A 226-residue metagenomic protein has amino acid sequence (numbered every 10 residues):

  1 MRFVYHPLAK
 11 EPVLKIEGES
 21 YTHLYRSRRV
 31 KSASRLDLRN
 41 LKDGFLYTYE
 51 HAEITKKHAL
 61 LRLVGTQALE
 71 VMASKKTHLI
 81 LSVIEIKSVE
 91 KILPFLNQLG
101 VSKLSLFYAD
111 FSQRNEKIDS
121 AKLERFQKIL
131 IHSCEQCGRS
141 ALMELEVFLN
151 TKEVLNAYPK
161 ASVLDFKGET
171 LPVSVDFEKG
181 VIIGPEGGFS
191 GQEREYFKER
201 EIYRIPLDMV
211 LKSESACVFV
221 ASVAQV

Functional and structural regions predicted by a protein language model:
M1-A68: N-terminal positively charged helical leader segments and presequences
L8, G18, L41, V83 (+3 more regions): Fold-independent oxyanion-binding glycine-rich loops and adjacent beta-strand/coil segments at enzyme active sites
K10-V13, N150-N156, E169-L171, V210-K212: A short acidic, often aromatic-flanked loop/helix-cap motif at beta-alpha or helix-coil junctions that lines enzyme
P12, S32-S34, F45-Y47, K57-A59 (+4 more regions): A generic structural signal for short beta-strands and their flanking turns/coil linkers
E70-K160: RNA substrate-binding interface of SAM-dependent RNA methyltransferases
Y158-E195, R200-I205: Active-site/ligand-binding-proximal alpha/beta "capping" segment
G191-V226: Structured adenosyl-cofactor binding patch, chiefly the S-adenosyl-L-methionine
